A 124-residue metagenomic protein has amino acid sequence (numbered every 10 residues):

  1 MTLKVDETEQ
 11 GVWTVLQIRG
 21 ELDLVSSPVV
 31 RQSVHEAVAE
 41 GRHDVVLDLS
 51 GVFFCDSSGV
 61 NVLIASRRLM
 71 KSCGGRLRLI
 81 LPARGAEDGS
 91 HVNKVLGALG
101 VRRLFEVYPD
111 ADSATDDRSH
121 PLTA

Functional and structural regions predicted by a protein language model:
M1-F53, A65-A124: STAS-like cytosolic regulatory interaction modules
